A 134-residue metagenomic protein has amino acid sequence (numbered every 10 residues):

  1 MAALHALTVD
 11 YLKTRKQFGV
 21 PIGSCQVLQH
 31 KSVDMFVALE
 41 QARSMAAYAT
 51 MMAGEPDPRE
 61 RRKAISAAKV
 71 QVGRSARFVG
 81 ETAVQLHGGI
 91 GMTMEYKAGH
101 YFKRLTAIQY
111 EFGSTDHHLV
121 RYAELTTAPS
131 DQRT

Functional and structural regions predicted by a protein language model:
M1-T134: Alpha-helical interface subdomain recognition
